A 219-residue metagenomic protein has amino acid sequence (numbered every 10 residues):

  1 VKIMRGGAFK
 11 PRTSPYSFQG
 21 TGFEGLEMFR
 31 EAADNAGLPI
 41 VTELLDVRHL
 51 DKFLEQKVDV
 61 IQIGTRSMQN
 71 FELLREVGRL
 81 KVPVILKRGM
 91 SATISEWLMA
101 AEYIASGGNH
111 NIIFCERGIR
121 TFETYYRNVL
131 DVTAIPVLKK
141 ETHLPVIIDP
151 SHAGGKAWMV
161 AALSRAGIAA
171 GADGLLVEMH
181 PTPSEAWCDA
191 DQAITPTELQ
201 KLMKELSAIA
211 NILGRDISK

Functional and structural regions predicted by a protein language model:
V1-K10, L26-D34, I40-V41, V60-I61: Active-site cofactor/substrate anionic-group-binding motifs, chiefly glycine- and Lys/Arg-rich phosphate-binding loops
R5, Q19-T21, L38-L50, D59-F71 (+4 more regions): Catalytic beta/alpha-barrel core
R5-E24, H180-D191: Glycine-rich, proline-tolerant flexible connector loops at the mouths of alpha/beta enzymes
F18-T42, E76-P83, V132-I147, Q192-R215: Alpha-helix-loop-beta-strand connector modules within alpha/beta enzyme cores
Q19, F23-L26, V47, F71 (+5 more regions): Electropositive phosphate-/nucleotide-binding environments in soluble metabolic enzymes
F53: Conserved structured catalytic cores and adjacent interaction surfaces of nucleotide-binding/hydrolyzing enzymes
L80-M179: Catalytic alpha/beta core domains of metabolic enzymes, predominantly
G155-K219: C-terminal alpha-helical cap/extension of soluble enzyme domains
